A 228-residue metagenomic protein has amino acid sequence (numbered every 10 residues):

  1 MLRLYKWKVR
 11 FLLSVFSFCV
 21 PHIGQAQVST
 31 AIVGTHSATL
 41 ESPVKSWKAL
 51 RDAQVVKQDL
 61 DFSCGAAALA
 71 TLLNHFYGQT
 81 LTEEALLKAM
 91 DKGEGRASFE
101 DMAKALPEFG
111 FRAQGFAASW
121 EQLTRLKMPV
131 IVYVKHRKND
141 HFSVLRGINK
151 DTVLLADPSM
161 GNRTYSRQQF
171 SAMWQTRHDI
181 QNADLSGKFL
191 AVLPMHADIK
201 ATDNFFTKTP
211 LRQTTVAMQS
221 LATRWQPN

Functional and structural regions predicted by a protein language model:
L2-K8, H22-L87, V216-Q219, T223-N228: Active-site-adjacent structural segments surrounding the nucleophilic cysteine of cysteine proteases and isopeptidases
R10-P21: Bacterial N-terminal signal peptides
V28-S37, I148-N228: Noncatalytic regulatory segments and standalone regulatory/sensor domains
Q54-A66, Q79, E83, K92-F99 (+3 more regions): Solvent-exposed, acidic/flexible segments
D59, A67, L81, R125-K127 (+3 more regions): Extracytoplasmic
L69, L73-G78, D91-G95, P107-F111 (+2 more regions): Sec-exported extracytoplasmic/periplasmic mature domains
L87, E94, A103-M160: Active-site-adjacent substructure of cysteine-protease-like catalytic cores
